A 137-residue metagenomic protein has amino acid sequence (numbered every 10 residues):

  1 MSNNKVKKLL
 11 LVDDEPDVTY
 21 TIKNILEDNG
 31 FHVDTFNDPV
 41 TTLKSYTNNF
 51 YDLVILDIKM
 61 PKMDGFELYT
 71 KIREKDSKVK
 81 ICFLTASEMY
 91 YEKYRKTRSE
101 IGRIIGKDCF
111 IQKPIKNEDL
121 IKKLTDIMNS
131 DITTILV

Functional and structural regions predicted by a protein language model:
M1-K8, K116-V137: Non-catalytic signal-transmission and effector/linker regions of two-component phosphorelay proteins
D13, D57, T85: Active-site residues of response regulator receiver
P16-D34: Two-component/phosphorelay signaling modules centered on CheY-like receiver
T35-L53: Acidic, metal-coordinating helix/loop segments flanking the phosphotransfer/catalytic sites of two-component signaling
N37-D38, D64-T70: Acidic catalytic/metal-coordinating carboxylates
M60: Receiver (REC) domain active-site loop signature in two-component systems and cognate sites in sensor histidine kinases
E67, E88-I111, E118, K122: Alpha4 helix (beta4-alpha4-beta5 surface) of REC/receiver domains from two-component response regulators
K78-E92: A short, hydrophobic beta-strand element within the central beta-sheet of small alpha/beta folds
